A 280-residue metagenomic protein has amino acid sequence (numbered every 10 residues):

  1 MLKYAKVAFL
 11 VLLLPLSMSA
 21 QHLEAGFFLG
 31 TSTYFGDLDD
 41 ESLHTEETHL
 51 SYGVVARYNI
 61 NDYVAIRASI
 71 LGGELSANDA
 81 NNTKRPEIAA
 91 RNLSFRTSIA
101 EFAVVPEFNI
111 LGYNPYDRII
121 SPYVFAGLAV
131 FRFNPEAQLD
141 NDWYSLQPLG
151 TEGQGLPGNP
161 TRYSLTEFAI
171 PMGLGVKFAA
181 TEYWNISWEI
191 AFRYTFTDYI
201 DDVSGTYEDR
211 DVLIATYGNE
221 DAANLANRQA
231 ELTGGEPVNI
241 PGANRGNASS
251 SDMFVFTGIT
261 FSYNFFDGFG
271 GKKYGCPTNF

Functional and structural regions predicted by a protein language model:
S19-H22, Y63, G112-I120, T181-Y183 (+1 more regions): Short loop/turn motifs that connect adjacent beta-strands in outer-membrane beta-barrel proteins
A20-N59, P135, D252-G258, S262-F269: Short glycine/proline- and aromatic-enriched beta-strand/turn motifs that initiate or cap beta-hairpins
F27-T31, V54-Y58, V104-F108, A126-L128 (+3 more regions): Residues on the lipid-exposed face of transmembrane beta-strands in outer-membrane beta-barrel proteins
F35-L43, E87-F95, L111, G155-R162 (+1 more regions): Extracellular loop and loop/strand-boundary signature of outer-membrane beta-barrel proteins
S42-E46, N82-A89, D140-L146, V203-V212 (+1 more regions): Flexible, surface-exposed loop regions and adjacent strand-edge segments of Gram-negative outer-membrane beta-barrel
E46-L50, S98-F102, I120, T166-I170 (+1 more regions): Residues that define the transmembrane beta-barrel architecture of outer-membrane proteins
V64-P148: Gram-negative (and chloroplast) outer-membrane scaffold detector with strong preference for beta-barrel transmembrane
T181-F280: Predominantly the C-terminal beta-signal and adjacent terminal strand-loop region of outer-membrane beta-barrel
